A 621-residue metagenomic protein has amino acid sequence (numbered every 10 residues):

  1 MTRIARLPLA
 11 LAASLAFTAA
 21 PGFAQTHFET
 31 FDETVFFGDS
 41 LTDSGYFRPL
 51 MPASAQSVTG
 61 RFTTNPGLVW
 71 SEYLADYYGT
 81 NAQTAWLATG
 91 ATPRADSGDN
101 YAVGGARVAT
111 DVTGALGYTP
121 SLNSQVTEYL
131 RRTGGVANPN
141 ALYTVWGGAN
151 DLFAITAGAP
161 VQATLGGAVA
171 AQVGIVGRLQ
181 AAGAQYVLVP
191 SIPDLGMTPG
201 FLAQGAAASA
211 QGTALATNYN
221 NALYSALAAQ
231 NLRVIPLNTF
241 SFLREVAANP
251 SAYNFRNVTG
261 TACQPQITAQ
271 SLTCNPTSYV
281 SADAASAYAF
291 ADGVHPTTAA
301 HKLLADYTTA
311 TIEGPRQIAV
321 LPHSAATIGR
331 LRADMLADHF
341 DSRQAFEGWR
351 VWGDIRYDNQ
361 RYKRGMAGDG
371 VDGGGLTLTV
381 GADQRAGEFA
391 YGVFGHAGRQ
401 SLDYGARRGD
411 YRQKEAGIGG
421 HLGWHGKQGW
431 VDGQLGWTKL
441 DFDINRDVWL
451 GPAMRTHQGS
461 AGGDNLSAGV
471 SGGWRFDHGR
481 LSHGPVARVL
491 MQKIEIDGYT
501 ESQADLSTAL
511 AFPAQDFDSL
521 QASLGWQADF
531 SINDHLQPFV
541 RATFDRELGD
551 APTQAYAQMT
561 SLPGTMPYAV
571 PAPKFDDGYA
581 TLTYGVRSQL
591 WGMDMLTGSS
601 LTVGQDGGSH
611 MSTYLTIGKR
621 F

Functional and structural regions predicted by a protein language model:
M1-Q25: Gram-negative bacterial Sec-dependent N-terminal signal peptides
A24-G348, Y357-R364, Q589, L615: Conserved active-site regions of diverse hydrolases
F36, A102, T144-G148, D354 (+4 more regions): Short beta-strand segments
T156-Q162, P199-G212, N249-P265, G365-G374 (+4 more regions): Solvent-exposed, glycine/polar-rich loop segments of beta-barrel outer-membrane systems
Y219-L223, A228, D410-G420, A468 (+1 more regions): Transmembrane beta-barrel strand/turn architecture of Gram-negative outer membrane proteins
L321-H483, M491, K574, T597-F621: Outer membrane beta-barrel translocator domains of Type V secretion systems
V351, G419, G423, A511-F621: Outer membrane beta-barrel transmembrane domains
G479-G484, I496-G498, D534-P538: Short, structured loop/turn "capping" segments at alpha-beta junctions
